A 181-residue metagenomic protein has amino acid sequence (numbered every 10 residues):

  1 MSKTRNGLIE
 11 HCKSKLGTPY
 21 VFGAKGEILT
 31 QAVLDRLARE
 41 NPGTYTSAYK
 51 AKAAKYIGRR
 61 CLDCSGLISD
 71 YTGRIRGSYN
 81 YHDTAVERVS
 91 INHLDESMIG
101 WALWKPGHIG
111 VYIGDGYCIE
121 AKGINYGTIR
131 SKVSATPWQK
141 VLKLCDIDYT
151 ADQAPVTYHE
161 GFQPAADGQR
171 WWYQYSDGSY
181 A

Functional and structural regions predicted by a protein language model:
M1-S65, S69-R74, P106-H108, I119-N125 (+1 more regions): N-terminal capping segments
M1-T18, R76-E96, G107-Y158: Aromatic- and glycine-rich peptidoglycan recognition patches
Y20-F22, Y112, Y173: Aromatic side chains
E27-T30, D70, G114, G127 (+3 more regions): Intrinsically disordered, low-complexity, compositionally biased regions/tails
S97-W101: Loop/turn positions that initiate beta-strands
W104, V141, Q174-Y175: Enriched - but not universal
K105-I109, A166-G168: Short, repeating "repeat-unit edge" segments in beta-repeat architectures
A151-A181: Extracellular adhesion/carbohydrate-binding repeat motifs centered on closely spaced tryptophans
